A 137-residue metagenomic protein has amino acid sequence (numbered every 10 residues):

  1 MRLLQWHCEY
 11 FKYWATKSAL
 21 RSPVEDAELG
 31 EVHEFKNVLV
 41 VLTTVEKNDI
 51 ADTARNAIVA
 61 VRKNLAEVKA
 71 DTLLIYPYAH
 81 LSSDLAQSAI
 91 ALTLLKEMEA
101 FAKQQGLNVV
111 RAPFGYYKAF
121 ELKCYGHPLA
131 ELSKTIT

Functional and structural regions predicted by a protein language model:
L4-Y10, W14-K17, G126, L132-I136: Charge-rich interaction surfaces and accessory domains that mediate macromolecular binding and assembly
E9-V68: Conserved mixed alpha/beta catalytic, RNA-binding, or beta-rich assembly cores of soluble enzyme, regulatory
Y10, A79-L81, P113-K118: Active-site-proximal loop/turn and secondary-structure-junction residues that shape catalytic pockets, frequently
D49-D52, S82-A86: A generic structural signal for short coil/turn motifs at secondary-structure boundaries
V59, K63, I90-A100: Alpha-helical scaffolding segments of alpha/beta enzyme cores, especially the outer helices of TIM-barrel or partial
K69-L85: Short glycine-rich, basic-tinged beta-strand/loop micro-motifs
S83-L92, K123-H127: Short glycine/threonine-rich loop-to-helix capping motif typified by GTGT followed within a few residues by an Asp-Pro
L95-T137: Divalent-metal-activated hydrolytic enzyme cores
